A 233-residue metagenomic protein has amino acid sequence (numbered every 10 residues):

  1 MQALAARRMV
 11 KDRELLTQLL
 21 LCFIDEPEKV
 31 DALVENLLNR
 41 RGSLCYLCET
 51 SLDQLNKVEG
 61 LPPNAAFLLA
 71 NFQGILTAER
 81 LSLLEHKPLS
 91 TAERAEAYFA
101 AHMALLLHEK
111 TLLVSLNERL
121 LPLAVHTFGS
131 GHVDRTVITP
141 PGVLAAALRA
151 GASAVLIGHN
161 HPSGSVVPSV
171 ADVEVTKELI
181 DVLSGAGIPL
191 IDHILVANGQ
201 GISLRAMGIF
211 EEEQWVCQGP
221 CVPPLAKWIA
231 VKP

Functional and structural regions predicted by a protein language model:
M1-K29: Charged, compositionally biased N-terminal leader segments and the immediate start of the first structured element
M9, L89, D172: Conserved phosphate/pyrophosphate-binding and hydrolysis machinery centered on Walker-type P-loop NTPases, extending
L16-L21, V34-L37, L69-F72: Short alpha-helical scaffolding segments that buttress acidic/His motifs in well-ordered protein cores
L37, S43-V58: A short amphipathic alpha-helix within small helical-bundle interaction modules
L61-P62: Small-residue hinge/turn detector
A65, L69, L76-T136, S203 (+1 more regions): Domain-start "cap" segments at the beginnings of catalytic or binding domains
F72, G129-P224: Active-site-proximal loop/helix of nucleotide/amide-processing enzymes and allied scaffolds
K232-P233: Non-Sec secretion/translocation targeting segments of pathogen effectors
